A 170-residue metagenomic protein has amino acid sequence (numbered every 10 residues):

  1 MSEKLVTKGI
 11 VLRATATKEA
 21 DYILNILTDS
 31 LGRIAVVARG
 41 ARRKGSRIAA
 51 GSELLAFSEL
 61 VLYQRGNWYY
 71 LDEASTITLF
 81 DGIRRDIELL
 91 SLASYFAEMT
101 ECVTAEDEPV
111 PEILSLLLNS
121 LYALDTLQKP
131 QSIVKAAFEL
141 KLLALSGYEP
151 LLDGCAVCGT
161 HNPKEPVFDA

Functional and structural regions predicted by a protein language model:
M1-A170: Non-catalytic alpha-helical scaffolds and adjoining flexible linkers that form interface surfaces for assembly
